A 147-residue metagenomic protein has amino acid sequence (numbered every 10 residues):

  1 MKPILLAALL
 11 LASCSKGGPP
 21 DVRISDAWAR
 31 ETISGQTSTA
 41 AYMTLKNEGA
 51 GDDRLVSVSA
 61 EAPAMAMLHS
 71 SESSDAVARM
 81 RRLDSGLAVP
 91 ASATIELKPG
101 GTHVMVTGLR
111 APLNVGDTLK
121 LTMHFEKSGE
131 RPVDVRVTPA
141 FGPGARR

Functional and structural regions predicted by a protein language model:
M1-S13: Sec-dependent bacterial lipoprotein signal peptides
C14-G18: Bacterial signal peptide processing site
P19-R147: Compact, glycine-rich, soluble single-domain proteins
